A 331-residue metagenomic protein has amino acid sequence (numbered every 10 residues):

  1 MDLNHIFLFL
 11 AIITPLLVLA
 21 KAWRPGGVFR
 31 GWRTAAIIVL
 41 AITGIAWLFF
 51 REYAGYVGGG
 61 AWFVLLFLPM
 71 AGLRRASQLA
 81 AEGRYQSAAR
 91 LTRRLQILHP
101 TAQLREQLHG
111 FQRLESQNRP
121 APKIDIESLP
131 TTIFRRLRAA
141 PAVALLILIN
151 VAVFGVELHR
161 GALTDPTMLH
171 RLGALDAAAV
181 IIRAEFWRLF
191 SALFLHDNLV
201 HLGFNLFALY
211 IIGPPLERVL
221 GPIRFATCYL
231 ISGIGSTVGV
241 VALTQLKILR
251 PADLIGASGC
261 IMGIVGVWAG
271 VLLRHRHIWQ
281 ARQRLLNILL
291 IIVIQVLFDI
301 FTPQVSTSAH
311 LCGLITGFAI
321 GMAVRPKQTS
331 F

Functional and structural regions predicted by a protein language model:
D2-L8, V18-F29, I42-L66, G72-R75 (+2 more regions): A detector for small-residue-rich transmembrane helices and their helix-helix packing motifs
L8-I12, A35, F49-Y53, A80-L91: Helix-turn-helix repeat elements of alpha-solenoid scaffolds
P15: Active-site loop->helix "elbow" adjoining a glycine-rich segment at hydrolase catalytic centers
F29-A35: Membrane-interfacial entry segments at the cytosolic side of transmembrane helices
L73-D125: Alpha-helical protein-protein interaction scaffolds
